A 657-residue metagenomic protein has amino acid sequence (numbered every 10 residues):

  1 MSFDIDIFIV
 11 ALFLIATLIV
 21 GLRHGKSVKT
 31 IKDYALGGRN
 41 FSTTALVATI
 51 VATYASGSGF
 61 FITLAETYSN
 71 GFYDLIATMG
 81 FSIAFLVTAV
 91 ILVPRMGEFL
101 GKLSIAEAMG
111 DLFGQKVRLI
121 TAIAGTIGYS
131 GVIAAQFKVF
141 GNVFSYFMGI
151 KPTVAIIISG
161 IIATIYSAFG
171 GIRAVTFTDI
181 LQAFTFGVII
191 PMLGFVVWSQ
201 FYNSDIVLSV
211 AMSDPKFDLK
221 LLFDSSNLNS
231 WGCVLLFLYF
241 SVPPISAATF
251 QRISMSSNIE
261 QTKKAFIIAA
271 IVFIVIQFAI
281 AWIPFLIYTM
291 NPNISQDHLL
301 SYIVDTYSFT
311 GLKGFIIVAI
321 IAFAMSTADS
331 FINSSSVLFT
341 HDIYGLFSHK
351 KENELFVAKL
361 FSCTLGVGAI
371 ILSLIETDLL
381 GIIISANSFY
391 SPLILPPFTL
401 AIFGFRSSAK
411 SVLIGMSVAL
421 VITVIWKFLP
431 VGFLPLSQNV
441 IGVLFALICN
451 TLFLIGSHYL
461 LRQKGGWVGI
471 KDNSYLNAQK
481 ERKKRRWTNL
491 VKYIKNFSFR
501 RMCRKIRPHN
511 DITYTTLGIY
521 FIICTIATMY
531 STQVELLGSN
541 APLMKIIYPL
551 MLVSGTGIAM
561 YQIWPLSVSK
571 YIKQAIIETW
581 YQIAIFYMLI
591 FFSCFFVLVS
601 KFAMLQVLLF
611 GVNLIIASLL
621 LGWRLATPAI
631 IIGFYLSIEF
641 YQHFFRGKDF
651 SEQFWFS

Functional and structural regions predicted by a protein language model:
M1-Q533, L537-N540, P565-V568, T579-S593: Membrane-embedded helix-loop-helix hairpins and adjacent transmembrane boundary segments in multi-pass transporters
L222, M502-C503, I572, I576 (+2 more regions): Extended hydrophobic/Leu-rich segments
N387-L395, I448-C449, M551-G555, M604-N613: Membrane-embedded alpha-helical segments of multi-pass membrane proteins, especially the transmembrane helices
I422-F428, W580-F656: Hydrophobic transmembrane alpha-helices
R507-T525, M529-E535, S539-M551, K573-I583 (+3 more regions): Alpha-helical transmembrane segments and their helix-membrane boundary motifs
V553-Q574: Canonical alpha-helical transmembrane segments
